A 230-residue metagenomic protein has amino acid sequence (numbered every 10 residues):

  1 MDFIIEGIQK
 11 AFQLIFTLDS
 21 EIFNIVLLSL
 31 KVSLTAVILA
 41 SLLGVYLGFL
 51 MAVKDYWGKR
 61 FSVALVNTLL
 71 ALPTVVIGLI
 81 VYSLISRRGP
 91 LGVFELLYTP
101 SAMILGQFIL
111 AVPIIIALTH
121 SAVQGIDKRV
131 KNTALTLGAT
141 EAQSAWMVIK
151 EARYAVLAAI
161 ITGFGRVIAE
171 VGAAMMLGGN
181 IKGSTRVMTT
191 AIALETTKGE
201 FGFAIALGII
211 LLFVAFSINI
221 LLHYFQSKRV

Functional and structural regions predicted by a protein language model:
M1-V37, V53-K54, V148, T197-E200: Periplasmic/extracellular loop-to-transmembrane helix junction in inner-membrane transport proteins
D2-Q13, T17-S20, I77-F108, G178-I181: Membrane-interfacial helix termini and adjacent extracytoplasmic/periplasmic loops of multi-pass transporters
I15-T17, L177-F216, I220: Interhelical loop and adjacent transmembrane-helix boundary motif in polytopic membrane transport permeases
L28-T35, V66-L69, A142, W146-Y154 (+2 more regions): Alpha-helical transmembrane segments of multi-pass membrane proteins
S33, V37-F49, V75, L79 (+7 more regions): Hydrophobic positions within alpha-helical transmembrane segments of bacterial inner-membrane proteins
T35-V66, L79, E141, V148 (+1 more regions): Transmembrane-helix boundary motif in ABC transporter permease subunits
L118-T119, E141-M176, S227: Transmembrane alpha-helices
H120-R129, L135, A142, W146-M147 (+1 more regions): C-terminal transmembrane helix and the adjacent membrane-cytosol boundary/short C-terminal tail of inner/organellar
